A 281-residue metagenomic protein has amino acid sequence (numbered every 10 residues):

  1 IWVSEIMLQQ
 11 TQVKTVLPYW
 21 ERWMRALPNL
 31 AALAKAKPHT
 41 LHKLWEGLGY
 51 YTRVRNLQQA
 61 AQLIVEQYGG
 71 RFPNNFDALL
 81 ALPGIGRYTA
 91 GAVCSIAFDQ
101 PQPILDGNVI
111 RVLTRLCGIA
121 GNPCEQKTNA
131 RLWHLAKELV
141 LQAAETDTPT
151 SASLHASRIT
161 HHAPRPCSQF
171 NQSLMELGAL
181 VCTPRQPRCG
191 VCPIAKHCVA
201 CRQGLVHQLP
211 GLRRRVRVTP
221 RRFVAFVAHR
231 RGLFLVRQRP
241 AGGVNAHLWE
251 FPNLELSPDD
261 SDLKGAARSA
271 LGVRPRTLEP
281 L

Functional and structural regions predicted by a protein language model:
I1-H155, I159-G190, I194-L205, V218: Catalytic cores of DNA base-excision repair glycosylases
T146-A156, H161-R165, E176-L281: Intrinsically disordered, low-complexity, charged terminal extensions of DNA damage-control enzymes
